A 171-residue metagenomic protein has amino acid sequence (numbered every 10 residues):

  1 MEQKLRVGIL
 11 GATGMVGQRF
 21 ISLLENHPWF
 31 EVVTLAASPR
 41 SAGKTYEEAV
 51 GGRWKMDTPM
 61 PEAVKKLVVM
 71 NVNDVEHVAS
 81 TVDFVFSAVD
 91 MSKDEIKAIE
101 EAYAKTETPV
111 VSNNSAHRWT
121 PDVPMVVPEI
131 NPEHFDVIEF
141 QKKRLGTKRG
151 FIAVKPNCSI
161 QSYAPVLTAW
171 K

Functional and structural regions predicted by a protein language model:
M1-K171: N-terminal Rossmann-like NAD(P) cofactor-binding subdomain of oxidoreductases, focused on the glycine-rich
